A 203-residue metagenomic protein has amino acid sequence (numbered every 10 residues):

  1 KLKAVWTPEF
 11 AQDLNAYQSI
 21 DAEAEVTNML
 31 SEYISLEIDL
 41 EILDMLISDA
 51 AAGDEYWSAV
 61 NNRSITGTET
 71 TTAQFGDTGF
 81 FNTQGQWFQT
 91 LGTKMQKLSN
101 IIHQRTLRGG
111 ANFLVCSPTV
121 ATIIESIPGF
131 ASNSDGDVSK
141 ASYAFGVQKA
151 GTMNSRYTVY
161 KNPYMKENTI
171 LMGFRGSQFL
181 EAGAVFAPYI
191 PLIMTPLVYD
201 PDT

Functional and structural regions predicted by a protein language model:
K1-A24, N28, G85-S99, T119-T203: Sequence/fold signature of self-assembling virion shell proteins
W6-P8, S19-D21, E25-K97: Alpha-helical scaffold segments that mediate packing/assembly in large oligomeric complexes
I102: Structured binding elements
T106-R108: Extracellular/periplasmic catalytic domains that process cell-envelope and extracellular macromolecules
L114: Polar-ligand-bearing catalytic/cofactor-coordination segments of membrane-embedded or membrane-tethered inner-membrane
